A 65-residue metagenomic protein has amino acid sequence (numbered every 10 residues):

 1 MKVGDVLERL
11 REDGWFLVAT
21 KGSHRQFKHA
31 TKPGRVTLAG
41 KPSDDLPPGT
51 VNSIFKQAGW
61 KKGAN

Functional and structural regions predicted by a protein language model:
M1-G14: Polyanion-binding surface elements
G4, P33-R35, A39-N65: C-terminal structural segments of small proteins and small subunits
G14-A19, K62: Short secondary-structure junctions
F27-T31: Active-site beta-strand termini and strand-to-loop segments that position acidic
